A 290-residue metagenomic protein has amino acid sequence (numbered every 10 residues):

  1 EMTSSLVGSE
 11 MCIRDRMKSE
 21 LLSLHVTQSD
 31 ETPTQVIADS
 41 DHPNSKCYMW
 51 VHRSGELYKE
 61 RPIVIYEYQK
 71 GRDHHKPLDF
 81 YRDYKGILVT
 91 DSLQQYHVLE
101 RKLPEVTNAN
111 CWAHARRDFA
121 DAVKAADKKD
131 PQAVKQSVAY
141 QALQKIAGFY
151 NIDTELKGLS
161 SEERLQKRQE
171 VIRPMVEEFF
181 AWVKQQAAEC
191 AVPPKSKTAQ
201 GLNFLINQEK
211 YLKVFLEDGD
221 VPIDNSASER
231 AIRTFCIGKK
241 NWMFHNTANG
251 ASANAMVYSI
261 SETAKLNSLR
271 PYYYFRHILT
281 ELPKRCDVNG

Functional and structural regions predicted by a protein language model:
E1-G8, I13: Single conserved hydrophobic/aromatic residue that forms the stacking wall/gate of nucleotide- or nucleobase-binding
R14-E105: RNase H-like nuclease fold core
V26-T27, S92, E100-Q141: Conserved beta-strand -> loop -> alpha-helix junction used to position metal-binding or nucleic-acid-contacting
D30, V89-D91, H114, F179 (+4 more regions): Mobile genetic element proteins and their domesticated derivatives, centered on retroelements and DNA transposons
I37-A38, E217-C286: Amphipathic alpha-helical/coiled-coil segments positioned at domain termini
K59-P62, R116-V123, Y150-S160, E178-Q186 (+3 more regions): Short acidic (Asp/Glu) and glycine-rich catalytic loops that position anionic groups and cofactors
L93, H97, W112-A120, I223-I237: Short amphipathic alpha-helical "interface-anchor" segments enriched in bulky aromatics
V138-E209, K213: Long, amphipathic alpha-helical stalk/connector segments used for oligomerization, subunit docking, or mechanical
